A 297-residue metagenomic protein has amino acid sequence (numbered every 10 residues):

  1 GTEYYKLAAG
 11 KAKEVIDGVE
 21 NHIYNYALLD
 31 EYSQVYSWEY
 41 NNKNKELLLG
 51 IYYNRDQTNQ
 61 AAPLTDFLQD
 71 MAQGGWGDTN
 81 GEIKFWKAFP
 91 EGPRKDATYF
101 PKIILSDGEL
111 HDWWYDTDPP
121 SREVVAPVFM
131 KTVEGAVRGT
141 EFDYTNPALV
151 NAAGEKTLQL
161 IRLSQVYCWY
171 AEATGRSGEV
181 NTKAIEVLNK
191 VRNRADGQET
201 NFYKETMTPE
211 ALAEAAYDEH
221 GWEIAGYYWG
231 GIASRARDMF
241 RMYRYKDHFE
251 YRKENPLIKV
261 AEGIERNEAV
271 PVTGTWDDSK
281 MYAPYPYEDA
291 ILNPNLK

Functional and structural regions predicted by a protein language model:
G1, R176-E179: Short coil/turn linking the two alpha-helices of tandem helical-hairpin repeats
G1-Y5, F85: Hydrophobic alpha-helical scaffolding
G10-Y167, R176, F240-K297: Elongated scaffold/linker segments in the mid-to-C-terminal portions of large proteins
A184-L257: C-terminal structured "cap/appendage" subdomains that terminate the fold
